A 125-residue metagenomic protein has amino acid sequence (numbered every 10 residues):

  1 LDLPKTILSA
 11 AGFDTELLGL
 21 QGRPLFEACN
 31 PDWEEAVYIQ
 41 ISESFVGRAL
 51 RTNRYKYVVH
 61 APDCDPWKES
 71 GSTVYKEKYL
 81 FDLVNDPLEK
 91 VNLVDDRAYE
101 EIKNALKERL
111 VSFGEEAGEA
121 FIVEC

Functional and structural regions predicted by a protein language model:
D2-P4, S9-Y79, L83, F113-A117 (+1 more regions): C-terminal cap/loop subdomain of S1 sulfatases and analogous C-terminal strand-loop tails that border
A11-E16, E89-Y99: Active-site rim elements
Y75-K76, L93-C125: Long, internal low-complexity/basic segments
D86: Intrinsically disordered, low-complexity polar regions and short flexible loop motifs
